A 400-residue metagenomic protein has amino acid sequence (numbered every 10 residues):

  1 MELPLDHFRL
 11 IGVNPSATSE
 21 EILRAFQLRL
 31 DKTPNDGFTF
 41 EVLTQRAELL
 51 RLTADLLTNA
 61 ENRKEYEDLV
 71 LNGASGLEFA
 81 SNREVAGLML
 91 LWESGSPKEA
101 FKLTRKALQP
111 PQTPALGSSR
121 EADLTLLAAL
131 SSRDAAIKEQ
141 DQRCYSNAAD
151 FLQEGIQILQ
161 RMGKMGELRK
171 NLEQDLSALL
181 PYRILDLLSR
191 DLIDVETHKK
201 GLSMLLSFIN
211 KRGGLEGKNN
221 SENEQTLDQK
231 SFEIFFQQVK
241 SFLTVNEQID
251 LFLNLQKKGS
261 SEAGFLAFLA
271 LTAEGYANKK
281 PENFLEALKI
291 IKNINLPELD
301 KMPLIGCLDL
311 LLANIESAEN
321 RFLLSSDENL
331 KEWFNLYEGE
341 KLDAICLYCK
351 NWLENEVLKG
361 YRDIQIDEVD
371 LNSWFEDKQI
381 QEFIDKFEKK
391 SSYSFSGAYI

Functional and structural regions predicted by a protein language model:
M1-G37, L49, T53-L56, D68-L71 (+1 more regions): N-terminal J-domain/J-like co-chaperone modules of DnaJ/Hsp40 proteins
D36-T39, P110-T125, R161-N171, R212 (+2 more regions): Flexible helix-coil transition and linker loops at the boundaries of alpha-helical arrays
L52, F79-L90, A122-I137, D141 (+4 more regions): "A position-specific structural signal for the A-helix of alpha-solenoid helical repeats
D68-V85, L90, S118-A129, D250-A263 (+1 more regions): TPR-adjacent "capping" and linker segments in tetratricopeptide-repeat scaffold/adaptor proteins
K98, F232-S241, D250-N295: Alpha-helical adaptor scaffolds
R105-P110, C144-K164, L310, E316-L330: TPR/TPR-like (Sel1-like) alpha-helical repeat modules
P110, Q157-I158, L251-G259, L288-E298 (+1 more regions): Solenoid-like repeat scaffolds
K341-I400: Long C-terminal extensions of eukaryotic subunits of large macromolecular complexes
